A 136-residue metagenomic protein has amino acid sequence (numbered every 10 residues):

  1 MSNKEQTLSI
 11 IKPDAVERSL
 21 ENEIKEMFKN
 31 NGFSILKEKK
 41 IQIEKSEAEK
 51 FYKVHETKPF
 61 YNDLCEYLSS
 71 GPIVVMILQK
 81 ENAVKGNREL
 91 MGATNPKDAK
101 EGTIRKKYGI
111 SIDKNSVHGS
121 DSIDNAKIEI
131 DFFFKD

Functional and structural regions predicted by a protein language model:
M1-D136: Non-catalytic terminal and connector segments of soluble metabolic enzymes
